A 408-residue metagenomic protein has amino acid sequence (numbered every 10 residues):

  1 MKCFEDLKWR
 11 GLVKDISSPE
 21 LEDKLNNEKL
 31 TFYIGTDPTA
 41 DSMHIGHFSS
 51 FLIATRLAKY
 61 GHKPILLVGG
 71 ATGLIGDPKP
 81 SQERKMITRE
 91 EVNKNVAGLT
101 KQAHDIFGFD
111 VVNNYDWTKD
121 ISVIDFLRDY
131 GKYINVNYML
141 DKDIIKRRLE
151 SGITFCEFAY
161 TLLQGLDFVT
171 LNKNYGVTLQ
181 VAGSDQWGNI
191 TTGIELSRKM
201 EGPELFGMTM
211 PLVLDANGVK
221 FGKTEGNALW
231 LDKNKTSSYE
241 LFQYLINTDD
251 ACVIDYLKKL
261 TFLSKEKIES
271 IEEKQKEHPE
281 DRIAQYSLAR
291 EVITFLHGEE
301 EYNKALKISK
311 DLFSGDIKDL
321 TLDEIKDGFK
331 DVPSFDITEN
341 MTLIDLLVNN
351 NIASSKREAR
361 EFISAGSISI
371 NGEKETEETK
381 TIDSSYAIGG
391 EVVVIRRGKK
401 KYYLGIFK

Functional and structural regions predicted by a protein language model:
M1-Y33: Positively charged, low-complexity intrinsically disordered leader regions
R10, T88-V96, T100-T209, L214-A216: Divalent-metal (Mg2+/Mn2+/Ca2+)-assisted nucleotide/phosphate chemistry catalytic cores
L21-P78, Q180-W187: N-terminal catalytic cores of NTP/NDP-binding nucleotidyl/phosphoryl-transfer enzymes
K59, K63-G76, E83-F107: Well-ordered mid-protein domain cores that form the structural environment of catalytic cofactors
G73-R84, L171-Y175, E225: Acidic/polar active-site rim loop that often engages polyanionic ligands
G76-P80, I121-L127, V219-E225: Short acidic, glycine/serine/threonine-rich loops at helix termini
M200-K408: Conserved nucleotide- and phosphate/pyrophosphate-binding catalytic cores in adenylate/nucleotidyl-handling enzymes
